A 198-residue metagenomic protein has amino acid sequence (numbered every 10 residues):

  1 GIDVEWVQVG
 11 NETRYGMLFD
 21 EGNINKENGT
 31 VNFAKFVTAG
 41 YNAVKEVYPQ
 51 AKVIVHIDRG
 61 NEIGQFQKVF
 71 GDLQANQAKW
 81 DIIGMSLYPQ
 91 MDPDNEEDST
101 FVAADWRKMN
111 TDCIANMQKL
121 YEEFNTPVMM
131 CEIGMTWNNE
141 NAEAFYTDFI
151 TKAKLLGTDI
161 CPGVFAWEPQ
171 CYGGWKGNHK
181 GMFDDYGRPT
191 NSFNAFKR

Functional and structural regions predicted by a protein language model:
G1-E27, I54-H56, P162-E168: Active-site groove signature of glycoside hydrolases
G1-V9, G29-E46, K68-N76, T147-L156: An active-site-proximal structural segment forming one wall of the substrate-binding cleft that immediately precedes
V9-R14, H56-G60, S86-Q90, I133-T136 (+1 more regions): Active-site beta-loop-alpha junctions enriched in small/polar residues
Y15-F19, D92-E96, G173-K176: Short acidic/His/Gly/Ser-rich catalytic and metal-binding motifs that mark active-site loops of diverse hydrolases
G22-N28, K119-N125, W137-R198: Aromatic-rich peripheral "rim/lid" segments of glycoside hydrolase catalytic domains that contact and position glycan
I24-K35, N61, T100-D112, E140-F145 (+1 more regions): Alpha-helix N-cap and loop-to-helix initiation/capping positions
Y48, V53-E62: Acidic/glycine-enriched edge-of-secondary-structure segments
P49-K52, Q67-N141, K154-L155, I160-C161: Glycoside hydrolase catalytic-domain groove-lining segments
